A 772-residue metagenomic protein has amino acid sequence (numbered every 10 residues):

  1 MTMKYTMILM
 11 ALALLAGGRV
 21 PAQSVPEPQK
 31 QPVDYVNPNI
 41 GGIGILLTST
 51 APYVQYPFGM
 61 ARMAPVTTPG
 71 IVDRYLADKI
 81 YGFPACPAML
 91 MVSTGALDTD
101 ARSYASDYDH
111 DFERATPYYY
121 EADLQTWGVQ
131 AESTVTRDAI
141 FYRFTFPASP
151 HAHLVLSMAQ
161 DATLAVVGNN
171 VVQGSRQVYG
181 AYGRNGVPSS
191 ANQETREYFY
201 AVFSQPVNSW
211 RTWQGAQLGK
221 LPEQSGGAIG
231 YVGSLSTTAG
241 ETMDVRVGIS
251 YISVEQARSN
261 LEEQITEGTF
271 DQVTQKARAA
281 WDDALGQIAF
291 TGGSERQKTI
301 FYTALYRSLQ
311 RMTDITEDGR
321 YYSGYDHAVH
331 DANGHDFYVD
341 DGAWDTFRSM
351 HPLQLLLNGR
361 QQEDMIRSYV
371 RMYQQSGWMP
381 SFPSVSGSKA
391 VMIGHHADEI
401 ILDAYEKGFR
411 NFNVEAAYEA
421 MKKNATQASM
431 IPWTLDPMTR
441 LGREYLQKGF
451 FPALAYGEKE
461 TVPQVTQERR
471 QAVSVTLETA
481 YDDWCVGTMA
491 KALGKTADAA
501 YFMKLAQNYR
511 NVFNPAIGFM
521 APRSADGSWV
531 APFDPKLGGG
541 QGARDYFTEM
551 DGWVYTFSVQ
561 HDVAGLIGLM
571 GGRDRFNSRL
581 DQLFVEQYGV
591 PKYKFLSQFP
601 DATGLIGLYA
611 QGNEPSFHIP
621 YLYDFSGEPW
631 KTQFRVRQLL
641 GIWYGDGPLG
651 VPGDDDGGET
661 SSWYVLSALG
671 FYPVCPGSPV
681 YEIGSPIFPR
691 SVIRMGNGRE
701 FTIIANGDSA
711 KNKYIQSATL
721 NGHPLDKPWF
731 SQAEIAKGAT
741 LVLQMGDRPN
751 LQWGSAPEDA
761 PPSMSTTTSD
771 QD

Functional and structural regions predicted by a protein language model:
M1-S24: Bacterial Sec-dependent N-terminal signal peptides
Q23-E399, Y405-L477, C485, A490-N511 (+8 more regions): Accessory carbohydrate-recognition regions in carbohydrate-active enzymes
D482: ATP-dependent phospho-/nucleotidyl transfer catalytic cores
Y714: Extracellular attachment/recognition segments
